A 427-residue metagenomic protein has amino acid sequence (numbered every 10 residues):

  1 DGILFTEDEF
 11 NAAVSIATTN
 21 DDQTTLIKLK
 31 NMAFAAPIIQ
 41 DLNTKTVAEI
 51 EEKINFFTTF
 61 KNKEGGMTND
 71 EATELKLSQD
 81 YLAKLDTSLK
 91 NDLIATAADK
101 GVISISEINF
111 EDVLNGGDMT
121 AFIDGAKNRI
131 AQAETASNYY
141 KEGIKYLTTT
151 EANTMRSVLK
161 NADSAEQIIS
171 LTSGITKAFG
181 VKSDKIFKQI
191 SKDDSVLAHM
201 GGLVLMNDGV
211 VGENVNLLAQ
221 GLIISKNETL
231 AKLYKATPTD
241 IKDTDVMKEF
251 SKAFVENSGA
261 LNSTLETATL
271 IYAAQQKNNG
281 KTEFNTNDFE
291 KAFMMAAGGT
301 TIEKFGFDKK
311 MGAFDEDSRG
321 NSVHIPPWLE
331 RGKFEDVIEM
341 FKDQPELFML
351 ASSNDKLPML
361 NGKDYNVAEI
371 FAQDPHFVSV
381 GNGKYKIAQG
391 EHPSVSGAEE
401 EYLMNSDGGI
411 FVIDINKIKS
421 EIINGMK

Functional and structural regions predicted by a protein language model:
D1-K427: A cross-taxon signal marking flexible, low-complexity beta/coil segments
